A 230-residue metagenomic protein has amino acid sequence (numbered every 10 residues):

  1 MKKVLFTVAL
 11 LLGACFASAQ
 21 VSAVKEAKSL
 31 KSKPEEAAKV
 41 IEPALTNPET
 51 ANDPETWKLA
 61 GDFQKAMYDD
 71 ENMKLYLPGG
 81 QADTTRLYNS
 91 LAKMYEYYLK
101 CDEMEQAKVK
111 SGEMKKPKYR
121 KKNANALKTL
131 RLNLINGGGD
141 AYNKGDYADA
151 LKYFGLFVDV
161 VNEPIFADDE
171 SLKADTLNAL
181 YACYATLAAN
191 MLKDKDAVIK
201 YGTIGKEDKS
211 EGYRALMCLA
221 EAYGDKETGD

Functional and structural regions predicted by a protein language model:
M1-E26, L30: Bacterial Sec-dependent N-terminal signal peptides
Q20-R86: Start-of-domain marker
A23, W57, Q64, L134 (+3 more regions): TPR repeat positional signature
S29-K31, Y142, N190, G224: Position-specific recognition of the canonical hydrophobic site in helix A of tetratricopeptide repeat
E35-A38, E42, L99, G155 (+2 more regions): Alpha-solenoid helical repeat scaffolds
E49-N52, Q106, N162, E207-E211: Short coil turns that delineate tetratricopeptide repeat
P54-T56, F166-E170, Y181, G212-L216: TPR alpha-solenoid repeat register
F63-A185, M191, D196, T228-D230: Short coil/linker segments at helix-helix boundaries
